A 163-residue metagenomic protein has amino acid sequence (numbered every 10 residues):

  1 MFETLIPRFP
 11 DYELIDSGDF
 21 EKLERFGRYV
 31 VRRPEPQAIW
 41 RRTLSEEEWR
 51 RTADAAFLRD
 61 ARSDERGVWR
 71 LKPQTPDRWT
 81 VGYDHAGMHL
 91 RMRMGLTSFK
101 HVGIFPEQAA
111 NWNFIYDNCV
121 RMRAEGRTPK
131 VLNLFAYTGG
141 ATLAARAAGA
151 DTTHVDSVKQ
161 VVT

Functional and structural regions predicted by a protein language model:
M1-I6: N-terminal accessory targeting/assembly segments
R8-P10, V131: Short, flexible loop segments at the rims of nucleotide/cofactor-binding pockets, characterized by
P10-E24, V31-P106, N113-Y116: Non-catalytic substrate-recognition/targeting regions of SAM-dependent transferases
F26-G27, L134: Single, functionally critical "micro-switch" positions that shape active/binding sites and transmembrane helices
N118-T163: Conserved SAM/SAH cofactor-binding pocket of Class I
